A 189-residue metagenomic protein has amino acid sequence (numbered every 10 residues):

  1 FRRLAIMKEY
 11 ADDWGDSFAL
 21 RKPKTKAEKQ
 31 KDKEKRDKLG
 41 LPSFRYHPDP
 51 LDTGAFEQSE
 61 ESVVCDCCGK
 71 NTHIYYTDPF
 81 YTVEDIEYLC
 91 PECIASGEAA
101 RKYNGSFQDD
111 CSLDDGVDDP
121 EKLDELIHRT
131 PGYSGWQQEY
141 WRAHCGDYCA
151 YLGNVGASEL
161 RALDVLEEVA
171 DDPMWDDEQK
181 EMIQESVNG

Functional and structural regions predicted by a protein language model:
F1-I6, E34-K38: Short, Lys/Arg-enriched N-terminal segments with co-localized hydrophobic residues within the first ~10-30 amino acids
R2-R3, E28, D118-D119: Non-membrane alpha-helical secondary structure
L4-M7, S17, D172: Surface-exposed polar/charged interaction patches
E9-E34: Short Lys/Arg-rich cationic patches that frequently serve as NLS/NoLS or arginine-rich RNA/DNA-binding motifs
L20, K33-G189: Preference for intrinsically disordered or flexible, low-complexity segments and adjacent hinge/connector residues
